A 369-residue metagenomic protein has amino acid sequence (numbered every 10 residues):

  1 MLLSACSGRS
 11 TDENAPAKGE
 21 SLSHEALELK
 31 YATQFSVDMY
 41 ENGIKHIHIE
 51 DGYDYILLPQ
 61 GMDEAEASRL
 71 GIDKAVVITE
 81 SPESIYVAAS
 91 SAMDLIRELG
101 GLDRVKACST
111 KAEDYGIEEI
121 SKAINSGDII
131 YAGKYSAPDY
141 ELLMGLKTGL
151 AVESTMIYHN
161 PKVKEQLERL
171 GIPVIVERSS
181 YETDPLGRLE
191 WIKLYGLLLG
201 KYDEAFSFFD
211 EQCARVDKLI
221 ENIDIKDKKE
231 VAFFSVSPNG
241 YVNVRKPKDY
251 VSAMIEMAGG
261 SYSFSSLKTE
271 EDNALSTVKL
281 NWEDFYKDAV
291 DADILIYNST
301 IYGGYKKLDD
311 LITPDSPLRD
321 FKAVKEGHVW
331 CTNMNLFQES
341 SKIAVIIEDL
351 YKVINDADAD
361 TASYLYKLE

Functional and structural regions predicted by a protein language model:
M1-S4: Sec-dependent bacterial lipoprotein signal peptides
C6-M93, E204-F233, D358-E369: Bacterial Sec-exported substrate-binding components of ABC uptake systems
K45-M144, L150-M156: A short, structured surface patch at a secondary-structure boundary
E83, S91-M93, C108-E119, H159-K162 (+3 more regions): Extracytoplasmic ligand-binding site segments that recognize negatively charged/polar headgroups
S84-V87, R104-C108, L150-S154, V174-E177 (+5 more regions): Structural recognition of the beta-strand scaffold that forms the well-ordered cores of secreted hydrolase catalytic
Y86, G133-P138, S154-P161, E182-L189 (+5 more regions): Soluble non-cytosolic domains of exported or imported proteins
E182-D210, I294-E369: Structured C-terminal subdomain patch of bacterial secreted/periplasmic proteins
L219-K306: Flexible, glycine-rich surface segments
